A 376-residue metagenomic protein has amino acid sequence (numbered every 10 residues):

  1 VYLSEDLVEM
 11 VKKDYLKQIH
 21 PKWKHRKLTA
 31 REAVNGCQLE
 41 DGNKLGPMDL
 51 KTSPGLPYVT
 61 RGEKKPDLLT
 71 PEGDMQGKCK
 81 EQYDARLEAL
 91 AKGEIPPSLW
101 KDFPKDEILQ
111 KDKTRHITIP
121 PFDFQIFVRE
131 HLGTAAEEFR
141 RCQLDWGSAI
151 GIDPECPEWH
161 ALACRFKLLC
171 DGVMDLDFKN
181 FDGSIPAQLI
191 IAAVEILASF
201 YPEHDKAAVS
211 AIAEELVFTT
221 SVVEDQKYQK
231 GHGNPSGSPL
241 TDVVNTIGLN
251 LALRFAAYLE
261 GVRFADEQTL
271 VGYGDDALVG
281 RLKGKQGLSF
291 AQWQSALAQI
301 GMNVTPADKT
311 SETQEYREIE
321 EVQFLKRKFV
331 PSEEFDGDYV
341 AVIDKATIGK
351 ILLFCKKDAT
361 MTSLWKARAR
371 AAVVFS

Functional and structural regions predicted by a protein language model:
V1-S376: Viral RNA-dependent RNA polymerase
